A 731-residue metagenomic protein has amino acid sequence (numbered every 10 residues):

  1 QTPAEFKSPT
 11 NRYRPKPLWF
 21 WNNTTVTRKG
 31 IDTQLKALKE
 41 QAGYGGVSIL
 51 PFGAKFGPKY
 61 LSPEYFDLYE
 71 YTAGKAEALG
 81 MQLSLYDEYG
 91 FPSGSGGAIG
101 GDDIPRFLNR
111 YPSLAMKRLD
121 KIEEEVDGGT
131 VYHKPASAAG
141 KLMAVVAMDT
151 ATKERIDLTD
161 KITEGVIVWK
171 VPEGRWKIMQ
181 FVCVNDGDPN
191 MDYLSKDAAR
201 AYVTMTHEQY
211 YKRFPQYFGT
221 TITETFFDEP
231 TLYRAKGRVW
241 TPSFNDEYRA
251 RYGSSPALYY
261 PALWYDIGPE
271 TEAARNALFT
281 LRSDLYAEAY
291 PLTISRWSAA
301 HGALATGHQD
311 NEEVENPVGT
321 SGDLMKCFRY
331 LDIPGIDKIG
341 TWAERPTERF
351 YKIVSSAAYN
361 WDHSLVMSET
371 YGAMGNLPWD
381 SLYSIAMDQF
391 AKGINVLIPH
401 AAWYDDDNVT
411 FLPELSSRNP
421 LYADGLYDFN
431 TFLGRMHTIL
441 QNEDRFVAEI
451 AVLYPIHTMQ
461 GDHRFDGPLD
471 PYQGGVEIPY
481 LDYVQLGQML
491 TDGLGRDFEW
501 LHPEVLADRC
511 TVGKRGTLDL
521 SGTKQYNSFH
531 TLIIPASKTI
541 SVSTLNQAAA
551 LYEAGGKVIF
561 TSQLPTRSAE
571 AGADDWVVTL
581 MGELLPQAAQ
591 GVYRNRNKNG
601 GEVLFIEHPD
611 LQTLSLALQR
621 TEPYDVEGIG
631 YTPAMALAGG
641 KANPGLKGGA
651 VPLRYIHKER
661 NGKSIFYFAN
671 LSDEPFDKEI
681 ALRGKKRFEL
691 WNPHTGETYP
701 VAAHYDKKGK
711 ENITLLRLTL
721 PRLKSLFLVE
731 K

Functional and structural regions predicted by a protein language model:
T2-A42: Mature N-terminal segment immediately following signal peptide/propeptide cleavage in secreted/periplasmic
T2-L18, V184-D186, D192-A201, Q209 (+3 more regions): An acidic-aromatic substrate-binding cleft motif
Y13-K16, T27-D32, G45-V47, Y60-F91 (+6 more regions): Carbohydrate-binding surfaces of carbohydrate-active enzymes
P17-F20, A138-E154, T206-Q209, Y217 (+1 more regions): Hydrophobic alpha-helical membrane-insertion signals
L50-D160, K170, M179-Q180, V184-R200 (+1 more regions): Acidic/aromatic-lined carbohydrate-recognition and catalytic surfaces of CAZymes acting on diverse glycans
G165-K170, L715-L718: Exposed aromatic-hydrophobic patches
V166, E173-I178: Aromatic-lined glycan-binding groove of carbohydrate-active enzymes
W176-V184, F727-K731: Short, hydrophobic/aromatic-enriched beta-strand segments in well-ordered soluble domains
